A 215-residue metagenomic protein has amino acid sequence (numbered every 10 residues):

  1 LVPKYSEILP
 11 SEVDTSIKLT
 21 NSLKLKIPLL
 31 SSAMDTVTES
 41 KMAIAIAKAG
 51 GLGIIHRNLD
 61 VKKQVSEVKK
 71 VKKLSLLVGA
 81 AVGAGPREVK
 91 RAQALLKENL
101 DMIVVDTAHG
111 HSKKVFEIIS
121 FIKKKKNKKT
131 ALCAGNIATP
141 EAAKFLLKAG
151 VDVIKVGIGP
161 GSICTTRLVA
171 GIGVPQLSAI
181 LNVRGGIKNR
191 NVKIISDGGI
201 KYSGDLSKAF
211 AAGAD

Functional and structural regions predicted by a protein language model:
L1-L29: An N-cap/entry alpha-helix motif that binds or orients negatively charged groups
L1-V2, T15, S31, G53 (+2 more regions): Generic structural hydrophobic/aromatic packing signal, biased to beta-strands
P28-S31, G198: Short FAD-binding loop at a beta-strand-to-alpha-helix junction that anchors the flavin cofactor in diverse
V37-L52, R57-D215: Alpha/beta enzyme core
